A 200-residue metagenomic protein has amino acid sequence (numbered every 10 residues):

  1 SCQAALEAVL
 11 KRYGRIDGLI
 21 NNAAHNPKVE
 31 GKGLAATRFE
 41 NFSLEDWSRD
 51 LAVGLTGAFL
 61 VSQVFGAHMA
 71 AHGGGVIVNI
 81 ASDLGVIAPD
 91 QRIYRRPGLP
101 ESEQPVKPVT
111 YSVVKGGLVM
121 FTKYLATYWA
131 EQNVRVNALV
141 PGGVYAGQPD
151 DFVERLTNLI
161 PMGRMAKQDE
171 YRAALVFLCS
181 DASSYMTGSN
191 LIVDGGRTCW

Functional and structural regions predicted by a protein language model:
E7, K11, A24, L44 (+5 more regions): Amphipathic alpha-helical dimer-interface segment in Rossmann-like NAD(P)H-dependent oxidoreductases
D17, H25, T37-F59, G74 (+4 more regions): Catalytic Tyr-X3-Lys loop
N22-A35, G196: Conserved NAD(P)H cofactor-binding loop of Rossmann-fold oxidoreductase domains
E30-S48, Q91, L156: Substrate-binding pocket helix/loop in short-chain dehydrogenase/reductase
A36, R96-L99, V176, T187-W200: Short C-terminal tail/terminal secondary-structure segment of NAD(P)H-dependent dehydrogenase/reductase domains
E40-L44, V78-E131: Catalytic loop of short-chain dehydrogenase/reductase
A130-R135, M186-G188: Short, small/polar-rich loop/turn modules that mediate ligand/substrate recognition or access, typified
I160-Y171, A182: A conserved structural motif in NAD(P)-dependent oxidoreductases
